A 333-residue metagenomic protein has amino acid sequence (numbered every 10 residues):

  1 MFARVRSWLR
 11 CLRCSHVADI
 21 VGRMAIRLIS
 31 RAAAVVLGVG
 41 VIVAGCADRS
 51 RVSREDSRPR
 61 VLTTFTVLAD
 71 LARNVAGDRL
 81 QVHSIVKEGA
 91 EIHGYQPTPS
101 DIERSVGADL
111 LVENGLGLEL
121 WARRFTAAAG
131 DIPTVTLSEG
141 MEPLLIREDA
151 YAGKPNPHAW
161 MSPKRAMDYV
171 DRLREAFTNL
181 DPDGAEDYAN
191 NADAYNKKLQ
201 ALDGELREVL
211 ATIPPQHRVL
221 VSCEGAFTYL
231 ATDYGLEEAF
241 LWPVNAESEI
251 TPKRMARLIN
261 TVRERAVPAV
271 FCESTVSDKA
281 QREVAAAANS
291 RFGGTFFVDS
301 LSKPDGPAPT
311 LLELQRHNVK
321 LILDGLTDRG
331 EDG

Functional and structural regions predicted by a protein language model:
V5-A33: Bacterial N-terminal signal peptides that target proteins for export
A18, V43-G333: Extracytoplasmic metal-acquisition and chelation regions
A33-I42: Bacterial N-terminal signal peptides
